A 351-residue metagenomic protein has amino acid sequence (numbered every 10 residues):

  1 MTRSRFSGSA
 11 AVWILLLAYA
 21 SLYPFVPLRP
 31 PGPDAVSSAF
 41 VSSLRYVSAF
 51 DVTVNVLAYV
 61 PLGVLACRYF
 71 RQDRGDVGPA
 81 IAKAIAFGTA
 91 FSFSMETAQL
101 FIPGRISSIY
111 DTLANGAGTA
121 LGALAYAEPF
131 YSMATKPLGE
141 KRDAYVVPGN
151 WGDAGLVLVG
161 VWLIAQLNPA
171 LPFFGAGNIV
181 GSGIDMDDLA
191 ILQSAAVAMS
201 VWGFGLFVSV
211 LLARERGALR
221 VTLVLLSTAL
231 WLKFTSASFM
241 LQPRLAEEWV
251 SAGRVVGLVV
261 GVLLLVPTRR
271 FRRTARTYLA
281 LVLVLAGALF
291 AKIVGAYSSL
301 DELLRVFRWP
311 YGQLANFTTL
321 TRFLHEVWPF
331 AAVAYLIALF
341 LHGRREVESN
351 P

Functional and structural regions predicted by a protein language model:
M1-G104, I109-Y110, G116, A120-P351: Bulky hydrophobic segments
